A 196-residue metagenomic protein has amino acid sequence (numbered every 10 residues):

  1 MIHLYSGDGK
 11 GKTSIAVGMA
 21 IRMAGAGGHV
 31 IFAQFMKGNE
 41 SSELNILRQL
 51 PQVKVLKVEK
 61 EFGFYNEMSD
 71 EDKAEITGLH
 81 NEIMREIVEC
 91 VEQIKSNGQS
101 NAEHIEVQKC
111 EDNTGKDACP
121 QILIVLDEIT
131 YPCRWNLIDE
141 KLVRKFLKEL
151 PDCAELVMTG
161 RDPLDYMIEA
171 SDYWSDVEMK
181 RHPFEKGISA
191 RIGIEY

Functional and structural regions predicted by a protein language model:
M1-L4, H29, Q121-L123, E155: Residue-level preference for the first positions of well-ordered beta-strands
I2-Q93: Conserved P-loop
G18-M19, N45-R48, D70, I138-L142 (+2 more regions): Short, glycine/charged-enriched secondary-structure capping and boundary segments
K37-N39, E61-F62, T130-Y131, D162-D165 (+1 more regions): Conserved nucleotide-binding/hydrolysis micro-motifs of P-loop NTPases
V55-K57, M158, S175-D176: Structural signal for conserved beta-strand scaffold positions within catalytic alpha/beta enzyme cores
M68-D152: Phosphate-binding/switch loop-helix module in NTP-utilizing enzymes
L126, E155-G160: Structural recognition of the conserved hydrophobic beta-strand(s) that form the central parallel beta-sheet of P-loop
P163-Y196: Phosphate-binding/switch region of NTP-binding enzymes
